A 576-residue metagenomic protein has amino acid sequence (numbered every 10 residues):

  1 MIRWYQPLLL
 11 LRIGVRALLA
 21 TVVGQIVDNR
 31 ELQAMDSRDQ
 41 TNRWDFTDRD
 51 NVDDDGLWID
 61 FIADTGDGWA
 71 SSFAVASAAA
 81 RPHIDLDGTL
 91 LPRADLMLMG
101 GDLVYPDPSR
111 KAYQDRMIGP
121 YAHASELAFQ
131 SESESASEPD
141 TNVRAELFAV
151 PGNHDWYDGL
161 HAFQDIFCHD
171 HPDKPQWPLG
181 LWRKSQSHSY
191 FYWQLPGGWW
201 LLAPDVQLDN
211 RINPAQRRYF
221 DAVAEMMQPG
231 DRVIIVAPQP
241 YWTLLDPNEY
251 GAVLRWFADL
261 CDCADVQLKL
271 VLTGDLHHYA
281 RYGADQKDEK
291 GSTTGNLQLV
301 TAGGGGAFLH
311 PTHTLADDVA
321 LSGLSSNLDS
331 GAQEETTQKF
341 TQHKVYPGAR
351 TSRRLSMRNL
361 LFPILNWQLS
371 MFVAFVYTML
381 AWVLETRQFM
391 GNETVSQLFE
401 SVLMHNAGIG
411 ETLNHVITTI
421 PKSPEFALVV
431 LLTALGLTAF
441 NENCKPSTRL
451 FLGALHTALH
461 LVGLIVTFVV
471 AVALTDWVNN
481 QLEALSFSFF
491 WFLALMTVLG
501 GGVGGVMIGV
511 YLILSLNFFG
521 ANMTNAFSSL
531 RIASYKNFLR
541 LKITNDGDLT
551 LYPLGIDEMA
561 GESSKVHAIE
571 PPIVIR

Functional and structural regions predicted by a protein language model:
M1-M99, V104-P151, D155-H171, Q176-L181 (+3 more regions): Acidic, histidine-bearing metal-coordination/catalytic regions of metal-dependent phosphoesterases
G56-D67, G198-L208, I234-P238, L297-G305 (+1 more regions): Active-site-proximal beta-strand elements of phosphoester/diester hydrolases
I62-A63, D95-D102, E146-N153, P204 (+3 more regions): Active-site neighborhood of phospho(di)ester-bond hydrolases with catalytic His/Asp-centered motifs
G68-A70, Y105-P108, P151-L160, D209-I212 (+3 more regions): Active-site environment of divalent metal-dependent phosphoester hydrolases
A70, L208-R218, M227-L270, T294-G295 (+2 more regions): Active-site-proximal segments of metal-dependent phosphoesterases and phosphodiesterases across multiple
N142-E146, W156-A162, S185, Y190-W199 (+3 more regions): Soluble catalytic domains of enzymes that build or remodel membrane lipids, polysaccharides, and related
L160-H161, N213-P214, D246-P247, H310-T314 (+2 more regions): Short conserved micro-motifs at the rims of enzyme active sites and ligand-binding pockets
E249-L321, G504-K536: Conserved beta-sheet core of the metallophosphoesterase superfamily
